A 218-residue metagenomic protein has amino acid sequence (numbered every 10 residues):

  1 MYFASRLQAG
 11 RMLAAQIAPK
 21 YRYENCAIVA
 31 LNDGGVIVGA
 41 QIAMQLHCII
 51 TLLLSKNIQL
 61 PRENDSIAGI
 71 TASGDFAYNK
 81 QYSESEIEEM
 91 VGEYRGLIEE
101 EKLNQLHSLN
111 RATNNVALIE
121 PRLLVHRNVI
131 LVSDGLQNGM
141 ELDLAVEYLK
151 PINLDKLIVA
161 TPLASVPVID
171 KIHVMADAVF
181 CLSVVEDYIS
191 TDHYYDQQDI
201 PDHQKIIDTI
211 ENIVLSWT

Functional and structural regions predicted by a protein language model:
M1-T218: PRPP-associated nucleotide enzymes
